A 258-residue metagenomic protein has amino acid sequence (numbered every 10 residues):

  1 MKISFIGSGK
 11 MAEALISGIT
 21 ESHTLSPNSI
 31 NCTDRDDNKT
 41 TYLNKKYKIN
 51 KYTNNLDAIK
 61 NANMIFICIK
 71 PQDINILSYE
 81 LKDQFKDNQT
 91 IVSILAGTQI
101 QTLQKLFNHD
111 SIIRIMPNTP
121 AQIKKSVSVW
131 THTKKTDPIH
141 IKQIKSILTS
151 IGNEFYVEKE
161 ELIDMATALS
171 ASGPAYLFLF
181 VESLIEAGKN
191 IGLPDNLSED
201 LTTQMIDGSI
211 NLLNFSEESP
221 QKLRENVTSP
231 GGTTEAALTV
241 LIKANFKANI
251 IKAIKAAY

Functional and structural regions predicted by a protein language model:
M1-T53, D57-N61, S126, K189-N190: NAD(P)+-binding Rossmann beta1-loop-alpha1 motif at the extreme N-terminus of oxidoreductases
I30, T40, A58, I74 (+2 more regions): Small-residue helix-packing motif on alpha-helices
D37, K46-Y47, N55-K60, M64-I67 (+2 more regions): Rossmann-like NAD(P)(H) cofactor-binding subdomain of soluble oxidoreductases
L106-S111, V127-M165, F178-N214, A256: Internal alpha-helical scaffold of NAD(P)-dependent oxidoreductase catalytic cores
I112, I163-A168, P220-E225: Short pre-catalytic strand/loop immediately N-terminal to key active-site residues, enriched for Gly-Thr
T203-Y258: NAD(P)-dependent Rossmann-like dehydrogenase/reductase catalytic/cofactor-binding core
